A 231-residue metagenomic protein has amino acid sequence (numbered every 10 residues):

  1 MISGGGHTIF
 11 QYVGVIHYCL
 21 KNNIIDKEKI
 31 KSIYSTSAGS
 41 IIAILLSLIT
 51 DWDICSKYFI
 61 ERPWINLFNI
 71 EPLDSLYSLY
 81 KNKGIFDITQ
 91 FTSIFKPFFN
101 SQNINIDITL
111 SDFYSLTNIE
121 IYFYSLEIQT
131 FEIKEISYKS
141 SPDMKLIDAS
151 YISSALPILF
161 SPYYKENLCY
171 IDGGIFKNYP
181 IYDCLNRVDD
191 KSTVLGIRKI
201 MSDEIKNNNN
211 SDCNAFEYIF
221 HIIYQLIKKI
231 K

Functional and structural regions predicted by a protein language model:
M1-T36, I44-K231: Patatin-like phospholipase
